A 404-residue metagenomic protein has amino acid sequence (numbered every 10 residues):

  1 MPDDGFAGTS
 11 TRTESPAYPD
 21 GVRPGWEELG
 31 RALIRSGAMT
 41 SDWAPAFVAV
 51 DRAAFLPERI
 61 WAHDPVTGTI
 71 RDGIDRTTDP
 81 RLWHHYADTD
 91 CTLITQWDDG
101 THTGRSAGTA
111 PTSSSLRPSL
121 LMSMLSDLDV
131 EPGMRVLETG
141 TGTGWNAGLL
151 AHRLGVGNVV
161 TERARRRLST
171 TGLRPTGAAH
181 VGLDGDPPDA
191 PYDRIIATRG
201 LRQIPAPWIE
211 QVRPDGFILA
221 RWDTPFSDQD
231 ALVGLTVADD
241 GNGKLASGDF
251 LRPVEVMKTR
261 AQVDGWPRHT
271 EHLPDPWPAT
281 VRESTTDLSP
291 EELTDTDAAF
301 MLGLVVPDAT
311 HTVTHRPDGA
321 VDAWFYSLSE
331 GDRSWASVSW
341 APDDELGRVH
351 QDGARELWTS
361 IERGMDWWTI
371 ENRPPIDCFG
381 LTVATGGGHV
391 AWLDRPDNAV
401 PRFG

Functional and structural regions predicted by a protein language model:
P2, A7-S10, I196-A320, W392 (+1 more regions): Class I SAM-binding transferase module
P2-L137, N146, D343, C378-G404: Class I SAM-dependent transferase core
Y18, R76-T77, A107, D184-P188 (+1 more regions): Intrinsically disordered, low-complexity coil segments
G37, D51-F55, A197, M365 (+1 more regions): Short amphipathic alpha-helical segments enriched in hydrophobics
A38-P45, G108-P118, D223, A299-H311 (+6 more regions): Hydrophobic alpha-helical segments that drive targeting, anchoring, or assembly
G108-L219, P225-S227: Conserved nucleotide-cofactor-binding alpha/beta core module
D318-A323, I376: A short, compositionally biased
S327-G404: C-terminal target-recognition/interaction regions appended to catalytic cores
